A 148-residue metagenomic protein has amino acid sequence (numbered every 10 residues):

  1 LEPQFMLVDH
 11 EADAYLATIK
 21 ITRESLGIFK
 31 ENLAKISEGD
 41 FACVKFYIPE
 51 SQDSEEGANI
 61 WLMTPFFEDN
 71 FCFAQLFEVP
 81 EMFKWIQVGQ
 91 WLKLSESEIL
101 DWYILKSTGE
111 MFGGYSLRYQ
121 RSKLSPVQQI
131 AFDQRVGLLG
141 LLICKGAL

Functional and structural regions predicted by a protein language model:
L1-W61, P65-L148: Mixed-charge, low-complexity intrinsically disordered regions
